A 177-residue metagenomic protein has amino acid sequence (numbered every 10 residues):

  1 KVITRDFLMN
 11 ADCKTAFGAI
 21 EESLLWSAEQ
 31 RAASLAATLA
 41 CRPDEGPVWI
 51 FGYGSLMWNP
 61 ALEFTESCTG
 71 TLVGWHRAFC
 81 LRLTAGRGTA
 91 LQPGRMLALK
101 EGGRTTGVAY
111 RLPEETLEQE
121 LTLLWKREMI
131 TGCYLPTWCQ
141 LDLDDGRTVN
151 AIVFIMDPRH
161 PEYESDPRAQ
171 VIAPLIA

Functional and structural regions predicted by a protein language model:
K1-A177: A glycine-rich, hydrophobic/aromatic-adjacent loop/helix-cap motif
